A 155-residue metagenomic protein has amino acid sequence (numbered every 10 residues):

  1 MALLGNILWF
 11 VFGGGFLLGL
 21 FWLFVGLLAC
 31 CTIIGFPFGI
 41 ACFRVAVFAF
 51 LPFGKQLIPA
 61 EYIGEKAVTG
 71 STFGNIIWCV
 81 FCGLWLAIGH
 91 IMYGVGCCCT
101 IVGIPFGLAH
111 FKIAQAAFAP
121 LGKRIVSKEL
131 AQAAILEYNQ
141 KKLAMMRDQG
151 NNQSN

Functional and structural regions predicted by a protein language model:
M1-A46, A67-C98, A109: Alpha-helical membrane-anchoring segments
V25-K66, Y93-N139: Membrane-interface alpha-helices
E129-N155: Membrane-proximal intrinsically disordered regions of secretory-pathway and membrane-system proteins
